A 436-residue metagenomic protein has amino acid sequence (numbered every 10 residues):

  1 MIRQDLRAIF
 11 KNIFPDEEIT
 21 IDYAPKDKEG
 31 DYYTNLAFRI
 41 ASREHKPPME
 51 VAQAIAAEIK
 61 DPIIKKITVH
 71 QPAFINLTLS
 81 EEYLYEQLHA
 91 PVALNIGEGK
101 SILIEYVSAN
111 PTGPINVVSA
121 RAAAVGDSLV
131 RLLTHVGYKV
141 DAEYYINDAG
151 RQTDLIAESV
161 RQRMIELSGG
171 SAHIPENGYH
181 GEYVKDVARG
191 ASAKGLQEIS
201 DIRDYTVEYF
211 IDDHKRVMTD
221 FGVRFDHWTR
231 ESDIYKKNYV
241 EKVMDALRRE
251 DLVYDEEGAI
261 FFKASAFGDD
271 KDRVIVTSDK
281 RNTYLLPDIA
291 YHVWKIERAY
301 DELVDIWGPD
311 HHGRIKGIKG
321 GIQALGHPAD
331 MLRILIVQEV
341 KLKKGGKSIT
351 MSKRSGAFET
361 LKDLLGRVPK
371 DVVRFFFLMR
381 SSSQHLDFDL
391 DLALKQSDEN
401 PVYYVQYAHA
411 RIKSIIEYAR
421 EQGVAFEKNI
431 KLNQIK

Functional and structural regions predicted by a protein language model:
M1-Y85, V92, I96-K436: Non-catalytic interaction-recognition regions
